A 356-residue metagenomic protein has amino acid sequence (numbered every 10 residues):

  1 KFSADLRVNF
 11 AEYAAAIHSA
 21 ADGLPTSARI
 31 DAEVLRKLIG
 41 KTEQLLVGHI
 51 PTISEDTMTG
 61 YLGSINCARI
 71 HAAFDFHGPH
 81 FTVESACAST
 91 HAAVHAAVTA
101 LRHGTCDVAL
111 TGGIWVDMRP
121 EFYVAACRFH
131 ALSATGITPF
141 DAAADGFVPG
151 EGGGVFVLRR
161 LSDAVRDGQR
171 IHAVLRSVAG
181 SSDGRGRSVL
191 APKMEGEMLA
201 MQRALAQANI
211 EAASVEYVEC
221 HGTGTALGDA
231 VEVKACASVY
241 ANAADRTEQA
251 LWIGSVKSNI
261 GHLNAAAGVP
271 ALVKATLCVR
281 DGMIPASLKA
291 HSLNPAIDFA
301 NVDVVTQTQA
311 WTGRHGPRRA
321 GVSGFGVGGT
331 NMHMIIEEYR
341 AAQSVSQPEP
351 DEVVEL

Functional and structural regions predicted by a protein language model:
K1-V353: Condensing-enzyme catalytic core of the thiolase-fold
